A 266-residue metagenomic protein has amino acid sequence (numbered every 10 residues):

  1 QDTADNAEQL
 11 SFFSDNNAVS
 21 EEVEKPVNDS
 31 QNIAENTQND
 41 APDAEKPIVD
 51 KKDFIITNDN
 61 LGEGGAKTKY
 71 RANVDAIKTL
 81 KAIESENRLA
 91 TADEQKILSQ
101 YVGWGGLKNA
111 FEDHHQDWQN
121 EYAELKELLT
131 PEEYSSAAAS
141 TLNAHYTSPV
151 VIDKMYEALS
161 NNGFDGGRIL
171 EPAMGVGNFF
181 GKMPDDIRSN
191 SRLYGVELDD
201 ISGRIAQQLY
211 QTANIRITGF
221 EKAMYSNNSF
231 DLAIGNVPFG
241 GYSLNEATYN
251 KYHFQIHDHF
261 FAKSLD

Functional and structural regions predicted by a protein language model:
Q1-D59: Glycine- and charge-rich intrinsically disordered segments
F12, N39-D266: Class I S-adenosyl-L-methionine-dependent methyltransferase catalytic core
